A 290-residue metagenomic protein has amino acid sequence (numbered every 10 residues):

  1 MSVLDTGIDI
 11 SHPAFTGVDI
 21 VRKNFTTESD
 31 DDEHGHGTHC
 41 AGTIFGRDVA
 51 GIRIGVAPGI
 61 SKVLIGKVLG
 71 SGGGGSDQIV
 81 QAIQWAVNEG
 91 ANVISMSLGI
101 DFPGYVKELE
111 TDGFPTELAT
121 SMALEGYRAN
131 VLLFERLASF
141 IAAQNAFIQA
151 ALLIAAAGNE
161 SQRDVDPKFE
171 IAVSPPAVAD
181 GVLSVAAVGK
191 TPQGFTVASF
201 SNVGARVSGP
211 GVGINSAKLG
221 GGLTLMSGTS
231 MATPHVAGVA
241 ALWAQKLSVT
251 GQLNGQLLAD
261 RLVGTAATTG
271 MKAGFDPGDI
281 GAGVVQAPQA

Functional and structural regions predicted by a protein language model:
M1-G7, P13, D164-V249: Extracellular S/T/G-rich loop segment that most often corresponds to the catalytic His/Ser-adjacent loop
M1-V21, E28-D77, Q84, E89-N92 (+6 more regions): Subtilisin-like serine protease catalytic core
M1-V3, K23-D32, E135-S139, A143 (+1 more regions): N-terminal domain-start motif of subtilase-like serine proteases
D19-T27, A217-G222: Glycine/charged-rich beta-loop-alpha catalytic/anionic-binding loops adjacent to active sites
T26, L64, L152-I154, S184-V185 (+2 more regions): Structural detector of well-ordered beta-strand residues that form the stable sheet scaffold of enzyme domains
T43-I44, G66-L69, Q84, G211-I280: Hydrolase catalytic cores
V68-P175, L219-T233, G274-D276: Substrate-binding/access-modulating region of protease and related hydrolase catalytic domains
G99, G158, A187-K190, A266: Flexible loop residues that form catalytic and substrate-binding hotspots at small-molecule/glycan-binding clefts
